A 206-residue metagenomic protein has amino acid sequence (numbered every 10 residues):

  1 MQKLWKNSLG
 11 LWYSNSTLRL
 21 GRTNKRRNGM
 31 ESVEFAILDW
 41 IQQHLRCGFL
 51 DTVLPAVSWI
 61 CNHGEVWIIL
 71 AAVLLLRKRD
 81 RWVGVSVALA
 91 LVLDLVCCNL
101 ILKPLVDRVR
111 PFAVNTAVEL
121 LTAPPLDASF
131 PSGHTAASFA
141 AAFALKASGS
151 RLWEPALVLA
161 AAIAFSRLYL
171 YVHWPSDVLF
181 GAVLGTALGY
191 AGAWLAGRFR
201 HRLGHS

Functional and structural regions predicted by a protein language model:
L4: Cationic, low-complexity basic patches in intrinsically disordered or flexible, solvent-exposed regions
L9-S14, G21-W67, N99-D127, L203-S206: N-terminal transmembrane-helix/juxtamembrane module of multi-pass inner/ER membrane proteins
F49, G64, R79-G84, S148-P155: Membrane-helix interface segments
W59, L75, P104, A147 (+1 more regions): Transmembrane helix-loop junction
L70, E119-S206: Membrane-embedded catalytic cores of phosphoryl/pyrophosphoryl-handling enzymes
A71-V96: Interfacial segments of alpha-helical transmembrane regions
L93, C97, I101-L102, L188-A196: Alpha-helical membrane-inserting segments
